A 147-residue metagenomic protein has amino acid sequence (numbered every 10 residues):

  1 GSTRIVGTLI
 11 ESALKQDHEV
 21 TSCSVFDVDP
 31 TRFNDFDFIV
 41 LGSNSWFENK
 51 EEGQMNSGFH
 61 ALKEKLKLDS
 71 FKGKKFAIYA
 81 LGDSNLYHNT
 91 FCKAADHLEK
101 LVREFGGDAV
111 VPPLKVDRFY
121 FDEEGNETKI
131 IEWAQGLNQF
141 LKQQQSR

Functional and structural regions predicted by a protein language model:
S2-I5, A13-D17, T21-S22, D35-R147: FMN-binding flavodoxin-like domain, especially the glycine-rich phosphate-binding loop
S24-N34: Short acidic low-complexity segments
